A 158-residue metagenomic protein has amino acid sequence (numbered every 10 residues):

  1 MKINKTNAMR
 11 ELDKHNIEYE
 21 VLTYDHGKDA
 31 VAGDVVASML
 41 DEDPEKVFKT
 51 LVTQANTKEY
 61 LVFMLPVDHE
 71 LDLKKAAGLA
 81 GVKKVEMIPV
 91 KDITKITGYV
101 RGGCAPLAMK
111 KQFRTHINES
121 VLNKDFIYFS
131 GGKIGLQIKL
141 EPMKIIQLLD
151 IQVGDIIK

Functional and structural regions predicted by a protein language model:
M1-K158: Extended, low-hydrophobicity, polar/charged segments
